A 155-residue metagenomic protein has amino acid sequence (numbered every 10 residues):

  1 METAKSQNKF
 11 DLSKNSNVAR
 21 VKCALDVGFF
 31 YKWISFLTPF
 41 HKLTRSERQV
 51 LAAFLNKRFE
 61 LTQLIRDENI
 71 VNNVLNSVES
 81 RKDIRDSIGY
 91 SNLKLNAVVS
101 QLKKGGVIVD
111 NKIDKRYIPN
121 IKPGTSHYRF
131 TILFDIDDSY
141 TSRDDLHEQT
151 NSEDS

Functional and structural regions predicted by a protein language model:
M1-F40: Long, low-complexity, charged/polar intrinsically disordered regions in eukaryotic proteins
M1-S16, F134-S155: Short acidic DE-rich linear segments
G28-Y31, T38, K42-Q49, Y90-A97: Short, well-structured alpha-helical interface segments that form or flank functional binding sites
H41-S80: Short helix->loop/beta-hairpin flanking segments within DNA-binding domains
L64-P119: Winged helix-turn-helix DNA-binding recognition segment
I113-H147: Short, cationic-aromatic polyanion-contact patches
